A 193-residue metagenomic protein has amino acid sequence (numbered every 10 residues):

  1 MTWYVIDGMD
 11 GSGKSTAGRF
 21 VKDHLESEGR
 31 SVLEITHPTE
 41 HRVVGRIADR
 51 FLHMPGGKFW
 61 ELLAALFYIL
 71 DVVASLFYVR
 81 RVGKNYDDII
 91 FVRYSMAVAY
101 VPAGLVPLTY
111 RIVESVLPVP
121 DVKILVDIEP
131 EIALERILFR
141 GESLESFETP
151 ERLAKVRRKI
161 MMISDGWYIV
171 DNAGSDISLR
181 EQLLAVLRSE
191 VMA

Functional and structural regions predicted by a protein language model:
M1-A64, V119-V122, D165, S175-A193: Glycine-rich phosphate-binding loop of ATP-dependent small-molecule kinases
V5-G8, I90-F91, D127: Generic enzyme active-site microenvironment
M9, Y94-S95, A99-Y100, E129 (+1 more regions): Anionic group-transfer/hydrolysis microenvironments
K22, E131-A193: NTP-dependent small-molecule kinase module
L33-R111: ATP-dependent small-molecule kinase phosphotransfer cores that center on conserved nucleotide phosphate-binding segments
I89, K123-L125, I169: Short, well-ordered beta-strand core segments
V98-V101, L105-R158: A glycine- and Lys/Arg-enriched "phosphate-lid" helix/loop adjacent to the NTP-binding pocket of small-molecule kinases
